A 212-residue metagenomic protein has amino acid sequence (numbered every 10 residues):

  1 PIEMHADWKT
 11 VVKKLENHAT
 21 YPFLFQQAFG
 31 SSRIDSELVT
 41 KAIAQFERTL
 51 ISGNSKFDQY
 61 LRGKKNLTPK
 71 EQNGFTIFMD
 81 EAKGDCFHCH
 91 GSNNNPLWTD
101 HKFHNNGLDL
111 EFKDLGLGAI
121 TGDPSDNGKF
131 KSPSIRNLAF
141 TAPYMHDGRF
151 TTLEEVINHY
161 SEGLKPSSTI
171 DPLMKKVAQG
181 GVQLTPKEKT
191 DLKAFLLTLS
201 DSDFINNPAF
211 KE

Functional and structural regions predicted by a protein language model:
P1-E212: Periplasmic c-type cytochrome electron-transfer domains
